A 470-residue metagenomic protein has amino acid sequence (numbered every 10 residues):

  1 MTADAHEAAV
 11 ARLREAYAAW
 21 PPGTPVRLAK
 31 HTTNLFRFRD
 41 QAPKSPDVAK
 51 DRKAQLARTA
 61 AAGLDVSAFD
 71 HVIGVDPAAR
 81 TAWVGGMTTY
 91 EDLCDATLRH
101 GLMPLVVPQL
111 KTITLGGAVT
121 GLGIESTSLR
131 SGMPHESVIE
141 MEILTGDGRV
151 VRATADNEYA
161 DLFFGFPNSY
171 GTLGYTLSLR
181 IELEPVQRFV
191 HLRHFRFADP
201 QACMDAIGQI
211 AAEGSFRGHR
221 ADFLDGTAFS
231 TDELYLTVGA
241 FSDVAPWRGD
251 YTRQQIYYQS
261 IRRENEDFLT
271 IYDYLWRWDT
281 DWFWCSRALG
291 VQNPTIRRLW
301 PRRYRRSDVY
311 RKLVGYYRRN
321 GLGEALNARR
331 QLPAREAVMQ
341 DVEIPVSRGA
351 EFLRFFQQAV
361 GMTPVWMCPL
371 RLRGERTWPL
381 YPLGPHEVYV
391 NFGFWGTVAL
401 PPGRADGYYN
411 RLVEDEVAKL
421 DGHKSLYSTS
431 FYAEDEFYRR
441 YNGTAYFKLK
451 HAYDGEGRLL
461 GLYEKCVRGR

Functional and structural regions predicted by a protein language model:
M1-V26, R58-A60, D65-Y159, R180-Q209: N-terminal glycine-rich flavin-associated loop
M1-W83, K111, G121, T127 (+3 more regions): N-terminal flexible segment immediately upstream of the FAD-binding catalytic core in FAD-dependent oxidoreductases
L28, D222-F229, A337, V342 (+4 more regions): A short glycine-rich, hydrophobically flanked beta-strand micro-motif that places a catalytic Asp/Glu for divalent metal
Q41, Y235-W247, R306-V314, R330 (+2 more regions): Short glycine/threonine-rich loop-to-helix capping motif typified by GTGT followed within a few residues by an Asp-Pro
I139-V342, V346-E351, Q358-G361: C-terminal substrate-binding/cap subdomain adjacent to the FAD-binding core in PCMH-type and related FAD-linked
L326, G407-R470: Activity-critical C-terminal alpha-helical subdomain
I344-V346, R354-Q358, Y389-V390, G396-S425: Extended C-terminal subregions enriched in glycine
